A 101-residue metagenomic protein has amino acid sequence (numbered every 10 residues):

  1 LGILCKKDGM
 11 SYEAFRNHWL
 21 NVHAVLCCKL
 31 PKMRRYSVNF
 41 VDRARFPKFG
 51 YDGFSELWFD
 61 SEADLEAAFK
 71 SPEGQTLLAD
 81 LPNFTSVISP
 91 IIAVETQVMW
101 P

Functional and structural regions predicted by a protein language model:
L1-P101: Macromolecular interaction modules
